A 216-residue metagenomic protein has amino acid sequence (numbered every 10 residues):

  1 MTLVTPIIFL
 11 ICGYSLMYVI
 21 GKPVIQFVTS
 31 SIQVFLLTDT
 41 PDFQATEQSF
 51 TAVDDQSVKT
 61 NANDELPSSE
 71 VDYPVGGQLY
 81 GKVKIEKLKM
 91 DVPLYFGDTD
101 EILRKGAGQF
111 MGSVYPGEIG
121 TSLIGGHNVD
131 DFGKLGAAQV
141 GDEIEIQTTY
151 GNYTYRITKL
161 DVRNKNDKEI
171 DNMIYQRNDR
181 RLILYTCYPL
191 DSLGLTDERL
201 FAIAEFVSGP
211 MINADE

Functional and structural regions predicted by a protein language model:
T2-E216: Solvent-exposed, non-transmembrane regions of membrane-associated and secreted proteins
